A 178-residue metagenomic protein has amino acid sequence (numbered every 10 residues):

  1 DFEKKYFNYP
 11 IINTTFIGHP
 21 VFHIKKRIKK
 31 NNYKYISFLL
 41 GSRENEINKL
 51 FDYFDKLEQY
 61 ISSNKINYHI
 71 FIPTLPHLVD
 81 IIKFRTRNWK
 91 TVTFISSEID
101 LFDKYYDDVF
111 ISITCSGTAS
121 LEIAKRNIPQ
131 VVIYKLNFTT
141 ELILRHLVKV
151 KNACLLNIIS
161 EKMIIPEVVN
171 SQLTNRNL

Functional and structural regions predicted by a protein language model:
D1-L178: Nucleotide-activated sugar donor-binding and catalytic core shared by glycosyltransferases and related lipid-linked
